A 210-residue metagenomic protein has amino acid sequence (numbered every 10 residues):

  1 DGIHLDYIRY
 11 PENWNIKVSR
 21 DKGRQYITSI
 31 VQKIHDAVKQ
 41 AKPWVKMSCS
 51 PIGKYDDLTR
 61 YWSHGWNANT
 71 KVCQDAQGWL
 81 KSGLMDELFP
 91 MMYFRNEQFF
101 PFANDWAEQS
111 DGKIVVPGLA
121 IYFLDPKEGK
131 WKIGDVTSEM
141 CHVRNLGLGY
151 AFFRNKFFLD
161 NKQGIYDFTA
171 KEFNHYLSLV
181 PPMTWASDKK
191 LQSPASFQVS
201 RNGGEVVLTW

Functional and structural regions predicted by a protein language model:
D1-Q25: Active-site-proximal loop/short-helix segments that contain or immediately flank catalytic acid/base residue(s)
D1-Y7, Q77-G78, H142, L146: An active-site-proximal structural segment forming one wall of the substrate-binding cleft that immediately precedes
H4, F89, A151-F152: Conserved beta-strand positions in the central sheet of alpha/beta enzyme cores
Y7, M92-R95, R154, R201: Residues that line or immediately flank small-molecule/substrate-binding pockets and catalytic motifs
I16-Y61, W66-K127: Glycoside hydrolase catalytic-domain groove-lining segments
G129-V136, R154-Y166, V199-E205: Outer-membrane beta-barrel translocator/channel fold
G164-T209: Pro/Thr/Ser/Gly-rich low-complexity, intrinsically disordered linker/stalk tracts
